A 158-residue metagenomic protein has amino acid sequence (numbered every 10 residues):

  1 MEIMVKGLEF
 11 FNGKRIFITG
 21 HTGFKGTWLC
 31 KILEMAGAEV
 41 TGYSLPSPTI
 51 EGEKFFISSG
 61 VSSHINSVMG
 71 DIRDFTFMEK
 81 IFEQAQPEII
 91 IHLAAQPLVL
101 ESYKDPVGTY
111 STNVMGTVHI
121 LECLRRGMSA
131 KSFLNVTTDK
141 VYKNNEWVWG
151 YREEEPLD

Functional and structural regions predicted by a protein language model:
M1-D158: N-terminal Rossmann-like NAD(P)+-binding domain of SDR-like oxidoreductases, especially those catalyzing
